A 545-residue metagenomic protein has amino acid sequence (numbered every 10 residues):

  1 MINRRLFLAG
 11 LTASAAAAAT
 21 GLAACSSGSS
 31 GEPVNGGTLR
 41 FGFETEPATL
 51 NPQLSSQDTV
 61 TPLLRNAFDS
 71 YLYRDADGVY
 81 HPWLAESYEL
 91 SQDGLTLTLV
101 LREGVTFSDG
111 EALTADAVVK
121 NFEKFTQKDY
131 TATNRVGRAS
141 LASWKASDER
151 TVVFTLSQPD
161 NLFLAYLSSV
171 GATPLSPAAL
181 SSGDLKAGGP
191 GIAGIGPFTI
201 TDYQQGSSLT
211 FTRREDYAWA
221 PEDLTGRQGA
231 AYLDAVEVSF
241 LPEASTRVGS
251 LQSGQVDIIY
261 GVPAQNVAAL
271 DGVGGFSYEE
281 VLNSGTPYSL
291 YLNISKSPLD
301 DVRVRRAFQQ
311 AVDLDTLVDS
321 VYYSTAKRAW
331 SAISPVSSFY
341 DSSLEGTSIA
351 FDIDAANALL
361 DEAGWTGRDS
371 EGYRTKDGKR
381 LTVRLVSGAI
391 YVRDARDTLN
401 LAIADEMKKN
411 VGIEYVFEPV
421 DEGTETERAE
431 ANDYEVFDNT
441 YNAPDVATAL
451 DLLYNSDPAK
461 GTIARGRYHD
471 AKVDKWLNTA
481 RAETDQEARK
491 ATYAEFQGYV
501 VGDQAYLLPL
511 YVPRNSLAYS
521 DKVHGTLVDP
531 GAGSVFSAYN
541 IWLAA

Functional and structural regions predicted by a protein language model:
I2, F7-A16, T20, V34 (+6 more regions): Detector for C-terminal structural segments
L22-A24: C-terminal motif of bacterial Sec signal peptides marking the signal peptidase cleavage site
G42-Q92, E123: N-terminal lobe/hinge region of extracytoplasmic solute-binding protein
D75, T212-D216, G285-A307, A311 (+4 more regions): A bilobed periplasmic-binding-protein/Venus flytrap-type ligand-binding module shared by bacterial periplasmic
E86-T131, S147, V153, P298-D300: Aromatic- and charge-enriched surface segment that lines or borders ligand/interaction sites
V100, R135-L180, K186, G191-I192 (+1 more regions): Surface-exposed binding/hinge segments that line and control ligand-binding clefts or catalytic entry sites
G189, W219-A269, E280, S284 (+3 more regions): Ligand-site clamp/hinge motif
F198, N293, R328-D369, I390-D397: Structural transition elements
